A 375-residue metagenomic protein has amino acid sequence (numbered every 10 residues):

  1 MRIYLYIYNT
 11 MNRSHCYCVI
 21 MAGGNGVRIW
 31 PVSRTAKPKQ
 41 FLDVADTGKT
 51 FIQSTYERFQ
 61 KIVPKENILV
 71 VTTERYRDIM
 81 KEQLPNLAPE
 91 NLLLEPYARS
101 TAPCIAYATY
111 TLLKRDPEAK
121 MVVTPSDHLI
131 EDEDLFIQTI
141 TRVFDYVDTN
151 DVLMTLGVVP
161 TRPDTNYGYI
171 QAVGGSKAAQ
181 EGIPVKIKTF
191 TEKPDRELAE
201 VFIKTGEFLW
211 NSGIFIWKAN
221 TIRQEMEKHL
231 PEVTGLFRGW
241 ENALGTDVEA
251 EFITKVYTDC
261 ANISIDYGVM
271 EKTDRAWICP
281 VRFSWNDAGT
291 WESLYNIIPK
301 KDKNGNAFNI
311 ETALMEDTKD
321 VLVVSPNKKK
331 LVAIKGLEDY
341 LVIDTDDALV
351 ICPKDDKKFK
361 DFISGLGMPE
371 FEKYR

Functional and structural regions predicted by a protein language model:
I3, I7-H15, A219-R375: Left-handed beta-helix
I3-I20, V27-T35, A45-P125, L129-T141 (+1 more regions): Conserved N-terminal catalytic core of the sugar/cofactor nucleotidyltransferase
I20-A22, V71, V122-P125, T155-V159 (+2 more regions): Short beta-strand segments
I52, A108, D127, I170 (+3 more regions): Residue-level signal for inorganic ion chemistry
V70, L93-L94, V123, M154-L156 (+2 more regions): General beta-strand structural signal in soluble alpha/beta enzymes
H128-I130, P160, W285: Short histidine/acidic/glycine/proline-rich micro-motifs that form metal- and phosphate-coordinating active-site loops
E133-T254, W277, K328, P353: Conserved core of the sugar-phosphate nucleotidyltransferase
